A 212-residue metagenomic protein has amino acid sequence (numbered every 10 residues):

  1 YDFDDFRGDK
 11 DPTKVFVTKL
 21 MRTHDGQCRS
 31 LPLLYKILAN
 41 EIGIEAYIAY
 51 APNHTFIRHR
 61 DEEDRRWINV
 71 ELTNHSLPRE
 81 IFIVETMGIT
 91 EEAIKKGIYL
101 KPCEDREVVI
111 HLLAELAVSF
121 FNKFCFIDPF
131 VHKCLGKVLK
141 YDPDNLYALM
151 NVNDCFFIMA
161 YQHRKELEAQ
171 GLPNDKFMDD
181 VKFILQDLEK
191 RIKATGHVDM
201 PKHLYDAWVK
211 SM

Functional and structural regions predicted by a protein language model:
Y1-M212: A structural boundary/capping signal
